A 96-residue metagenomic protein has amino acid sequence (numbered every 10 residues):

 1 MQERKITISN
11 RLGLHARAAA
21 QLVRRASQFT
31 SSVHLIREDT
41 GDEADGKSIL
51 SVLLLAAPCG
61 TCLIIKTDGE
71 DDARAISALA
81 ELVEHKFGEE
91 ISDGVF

Functional and structural regions predicted by a protein language model:
E3-R4, I8, V95-F96: N-terminal loops that bind phosphate or other acidic moieties and the adjacent beta-alpha structural core
T7-C59: Compact, glycine-rich, soluble single-domain proteins
P58-F96: C-terminal structural segments of small proteins and small subunits
